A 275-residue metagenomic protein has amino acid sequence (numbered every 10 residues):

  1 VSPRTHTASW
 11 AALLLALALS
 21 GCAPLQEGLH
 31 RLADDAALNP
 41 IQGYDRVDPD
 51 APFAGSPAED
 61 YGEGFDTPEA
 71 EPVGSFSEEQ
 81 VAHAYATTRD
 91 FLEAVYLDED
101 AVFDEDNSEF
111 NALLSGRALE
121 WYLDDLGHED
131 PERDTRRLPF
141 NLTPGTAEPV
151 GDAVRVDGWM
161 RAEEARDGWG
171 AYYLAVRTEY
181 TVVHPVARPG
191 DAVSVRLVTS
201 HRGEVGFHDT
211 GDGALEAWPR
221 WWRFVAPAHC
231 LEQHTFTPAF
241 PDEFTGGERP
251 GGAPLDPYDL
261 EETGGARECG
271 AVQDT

Functional and structural regions predicted by a protein language model:
V1-A11: Bacterial N-terminal signal peptides that target proteins for export
A18-G21: C-terminal motif of bacterial Sec signal peptides marking the signal peptidase cleavage site
A23-Q26: Bacterial signal peptide processing site
R31-P52: Post-signal peptide N-terminal segment of mature Sec-exported envelope proteins
P52-L142: Core segments of small alpha/beta cavity-forming domains
A101, E105-P238, E243-G246, G265-E268 (+1 more regions): Structured, amphipathic secondary-structure segments that form assembly/contact surfaces in multi-subunit
G246-L255: Eukaryote-biased recognition of C-terminal alpha-helical segments
